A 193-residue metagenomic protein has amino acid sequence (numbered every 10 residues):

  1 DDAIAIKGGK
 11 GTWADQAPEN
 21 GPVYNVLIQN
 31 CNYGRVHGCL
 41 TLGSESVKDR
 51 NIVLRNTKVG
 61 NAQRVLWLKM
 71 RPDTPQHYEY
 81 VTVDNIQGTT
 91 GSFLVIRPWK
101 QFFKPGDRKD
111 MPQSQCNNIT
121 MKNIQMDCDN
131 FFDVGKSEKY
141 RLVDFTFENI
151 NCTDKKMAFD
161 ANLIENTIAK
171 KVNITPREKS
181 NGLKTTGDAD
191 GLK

Functional and structural regions predicted by a protein language model:
D1-K193: Extracellular/periplasmic carbohydrate-active domains that bind, remodel, or depolymerize complex polysaccharides
